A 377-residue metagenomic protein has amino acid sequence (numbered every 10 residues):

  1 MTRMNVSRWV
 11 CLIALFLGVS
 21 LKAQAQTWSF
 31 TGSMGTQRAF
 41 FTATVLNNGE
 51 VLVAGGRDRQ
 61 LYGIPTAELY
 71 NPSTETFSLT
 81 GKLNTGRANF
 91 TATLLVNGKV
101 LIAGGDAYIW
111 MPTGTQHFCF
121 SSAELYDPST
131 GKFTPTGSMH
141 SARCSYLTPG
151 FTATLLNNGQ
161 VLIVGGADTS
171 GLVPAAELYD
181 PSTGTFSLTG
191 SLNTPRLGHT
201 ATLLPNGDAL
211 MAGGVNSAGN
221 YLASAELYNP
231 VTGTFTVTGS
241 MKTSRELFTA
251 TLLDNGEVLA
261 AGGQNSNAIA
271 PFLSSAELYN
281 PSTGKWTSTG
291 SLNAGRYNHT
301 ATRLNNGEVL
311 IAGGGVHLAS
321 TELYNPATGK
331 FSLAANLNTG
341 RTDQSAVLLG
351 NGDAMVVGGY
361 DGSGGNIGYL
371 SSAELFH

Functional and structural regions predicted by a protein language model:
M1-C11: Bacterial N-terminal signal peptides that target proteins for export
C11-L15, L21-H377: Kelch-like beta-propeller repeat domains
